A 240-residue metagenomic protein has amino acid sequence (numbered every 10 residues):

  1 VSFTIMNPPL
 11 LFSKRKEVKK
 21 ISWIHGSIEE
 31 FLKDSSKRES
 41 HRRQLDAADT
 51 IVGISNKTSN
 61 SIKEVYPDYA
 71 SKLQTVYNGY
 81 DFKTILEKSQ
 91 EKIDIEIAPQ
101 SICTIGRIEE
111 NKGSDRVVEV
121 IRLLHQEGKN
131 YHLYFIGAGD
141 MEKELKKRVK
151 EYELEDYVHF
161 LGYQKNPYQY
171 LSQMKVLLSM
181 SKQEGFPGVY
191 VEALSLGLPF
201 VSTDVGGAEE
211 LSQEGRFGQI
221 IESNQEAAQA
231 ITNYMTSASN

Functional and structural regions predicted by a protein language model:
V1-K16: An aromatic- and histidine-rich active-site surface loop
K33-G53: Membrane-proximal helix-turn-helix segments that form the acceptor-binding/catalytic region of lipid-linked
K57, G79: Carbohydrate-associated surface elements
Q100, T104-K129, L133, D140-K146 (+1 more regions): A conserved mid-protein helix/loop that constitutes part of the nucleotide-sugar donor-binding site
K146-G162: Nucleotide-activated donor-binding/catalytic signature segment of Leloir-type glycosyltransferases, i.e., the conserved
Y163, K182: Aromatic "clamp/platform" in nucleotide-sugar-dependent glycosyltransferases that forms part of the donor/acceptor
P199-S202: Short hydrophobic beta-strand element within catalytic cores of glycosyltransferases and related nucleotide-activated
E214-Q225, N233-S239: Conserved acidic donor-binding segment of nucleotide-sugar-dependent glycosyltransferases
